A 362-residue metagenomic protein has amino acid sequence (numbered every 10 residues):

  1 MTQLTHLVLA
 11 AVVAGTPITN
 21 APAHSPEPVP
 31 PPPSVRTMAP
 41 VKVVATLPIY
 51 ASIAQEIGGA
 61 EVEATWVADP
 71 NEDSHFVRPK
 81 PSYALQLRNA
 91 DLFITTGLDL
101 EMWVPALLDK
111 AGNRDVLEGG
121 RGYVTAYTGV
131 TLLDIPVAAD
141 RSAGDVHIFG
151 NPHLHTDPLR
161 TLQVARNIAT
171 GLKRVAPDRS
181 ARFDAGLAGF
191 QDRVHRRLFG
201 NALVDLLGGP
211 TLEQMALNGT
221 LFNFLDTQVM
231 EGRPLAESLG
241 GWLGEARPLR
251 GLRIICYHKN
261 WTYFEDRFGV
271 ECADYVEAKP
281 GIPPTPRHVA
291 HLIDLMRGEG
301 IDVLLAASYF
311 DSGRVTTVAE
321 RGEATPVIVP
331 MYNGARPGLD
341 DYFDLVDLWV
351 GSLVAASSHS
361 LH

Functional and structural regions predicted by a protein language model:
T2-A10: Sec-dependent signal peptide recognition, specifically the positively charged N-region followed immediately by
A10-T19: Hydrophobic h-region of N-terminal signal peptides that target proteins for export in Gram-negative bacteria
I18-H362: Extracytoplasmic metal-acquisition and chelation regions
